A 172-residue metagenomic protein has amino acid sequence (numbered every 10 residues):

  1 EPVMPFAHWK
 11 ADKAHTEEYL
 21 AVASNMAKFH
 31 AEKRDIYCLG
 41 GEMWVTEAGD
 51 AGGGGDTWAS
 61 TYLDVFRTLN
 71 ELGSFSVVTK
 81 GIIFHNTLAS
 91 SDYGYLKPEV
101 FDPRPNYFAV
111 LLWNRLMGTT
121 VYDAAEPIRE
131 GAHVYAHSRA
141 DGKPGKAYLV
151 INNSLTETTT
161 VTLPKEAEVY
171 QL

Functional and structural regions predicted by a protein language model:
E1-E71, V78: Noncatalytic carbohydrate-binding groove/subsite architecture in carbohydrate-active enzymes
E1-M4, T46-G49, H85-A89, V150-S154 (+1 more regions): Active-site-proximal beta-strand/loop segments in catalytic clefts of secreted hydrolases
E1-V3, A11-E17, I83, L112 (+3 more regions): Generic low-polarity alpha-helical segments
D35-Y37, D102, I128, N153: A generic structural signal for short, solvent-exposed coil/turn residues that cap or connect secondary-structure
M43-A136, K143-P144: Aromatic/acidic polysaccharide-binding cleft in carbohydrate-active enzymes
R129-L172: Carbohydrate-binding surface patches
